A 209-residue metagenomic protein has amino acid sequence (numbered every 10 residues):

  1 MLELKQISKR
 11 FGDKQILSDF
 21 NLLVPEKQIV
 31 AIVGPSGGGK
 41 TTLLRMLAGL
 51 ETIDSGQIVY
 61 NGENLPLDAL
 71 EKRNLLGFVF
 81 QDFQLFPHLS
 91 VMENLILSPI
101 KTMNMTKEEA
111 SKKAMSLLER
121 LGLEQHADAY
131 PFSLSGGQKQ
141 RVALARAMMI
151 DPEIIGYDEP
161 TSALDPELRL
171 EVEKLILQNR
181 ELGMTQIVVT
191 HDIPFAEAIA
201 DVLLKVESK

Functional and structural regions predicted by a protein language model:
A48: Helix-to-loop junction immediately C-terminal to a conserved catalytic motif
G56-N64: Conserved ABC transporter NBD signature motif
N64-G77, E181: ABC ATPase NBD coupling module
K107-Q125: Conserved ABC ATPase "signature" region
Y130-L134, Q138: Conserved ABC ATPase signature
M149-E153: A short, proline-enriched helix->beta-strand linker immediately N-terminal to the Walker B motif in ABC-type P-loop
I155-D158: Catalytic Walker B motif of ABC-type/P-loop ATPase nucleotide-binding domains
